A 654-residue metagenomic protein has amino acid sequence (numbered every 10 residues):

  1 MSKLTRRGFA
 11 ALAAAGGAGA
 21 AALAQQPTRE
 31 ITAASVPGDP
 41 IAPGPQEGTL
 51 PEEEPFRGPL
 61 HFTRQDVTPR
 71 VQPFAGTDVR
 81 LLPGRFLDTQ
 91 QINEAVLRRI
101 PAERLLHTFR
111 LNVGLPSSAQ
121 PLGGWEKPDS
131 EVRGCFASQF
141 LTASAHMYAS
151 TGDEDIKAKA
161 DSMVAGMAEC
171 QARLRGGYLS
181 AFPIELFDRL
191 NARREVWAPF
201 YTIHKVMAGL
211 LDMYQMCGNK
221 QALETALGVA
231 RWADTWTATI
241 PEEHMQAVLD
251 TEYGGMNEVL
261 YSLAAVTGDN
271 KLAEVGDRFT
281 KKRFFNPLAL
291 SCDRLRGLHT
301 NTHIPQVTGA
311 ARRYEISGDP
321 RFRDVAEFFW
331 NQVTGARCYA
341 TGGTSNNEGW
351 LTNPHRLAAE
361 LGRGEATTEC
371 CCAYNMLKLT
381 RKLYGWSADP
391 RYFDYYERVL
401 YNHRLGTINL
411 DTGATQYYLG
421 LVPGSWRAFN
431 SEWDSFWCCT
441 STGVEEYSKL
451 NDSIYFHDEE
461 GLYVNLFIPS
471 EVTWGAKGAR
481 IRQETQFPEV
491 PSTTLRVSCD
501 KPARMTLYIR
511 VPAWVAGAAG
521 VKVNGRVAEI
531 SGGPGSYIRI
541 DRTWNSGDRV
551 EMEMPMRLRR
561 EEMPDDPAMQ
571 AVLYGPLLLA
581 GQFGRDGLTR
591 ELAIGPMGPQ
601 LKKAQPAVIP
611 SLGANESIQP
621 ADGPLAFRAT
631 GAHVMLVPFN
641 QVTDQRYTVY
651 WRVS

Functional and structural regions predicted by a protein language model:
M1-G16: N-terminal secretory signal peptides and thylakoid transit peptides that target proteins across membranes
T28-F56, A326, F393-N402, T407-S498 (+5 more regions): C-terminal beta-rich recognition modules with glycine/proline-rich loops and embedded aromatic residues
R29-F136, D161-I184, K220: Low-complexity, Ser/Thr/Pro/Gly-enriched N-terminal "stalk/linker" regions
T89-Q120, A160-G177, E224-P241, K271-S291 (+2 more regions): Long, well-ordered core segments of solenoidal/helical folds
H107-E131, L179-A198, A247-L263, L290-G309 (+2 more regions): Carbohydrate-binding/catalytic loop surfaces
A119-V132, S138, Y148-R278: Extended ligand-binding groove/face enriched in aromatic
S130-A149, A198-Y214, L249-A265, L298-E315 (+4 more regions): Well-ordered alpha-helical segments within folded domains of soluble proteins
Y253, S262-N286, H303-G343, C372-N375 (+2 more regions): Active-site neighborhood of glycoside hydrolase catalytic domains
